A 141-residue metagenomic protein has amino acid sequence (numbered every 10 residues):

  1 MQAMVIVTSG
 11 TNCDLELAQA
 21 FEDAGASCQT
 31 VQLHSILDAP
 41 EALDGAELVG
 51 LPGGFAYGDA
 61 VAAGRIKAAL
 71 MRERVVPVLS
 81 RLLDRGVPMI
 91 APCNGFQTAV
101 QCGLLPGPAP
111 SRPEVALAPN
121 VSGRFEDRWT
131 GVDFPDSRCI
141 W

Functional and structural regions predicted by a protein language model:
M1-P92, F96-P106, A118-D127, D133: N-terminal beta1-alpha1 cap of cysteine-dependent amidohydrolase-like domains
P106-E114: Phosphate-handling active-site elements
R138-W141: Short helix-loop capping/hinge motifs at secondary-structure junctions, enriched in acidic/polar residues
